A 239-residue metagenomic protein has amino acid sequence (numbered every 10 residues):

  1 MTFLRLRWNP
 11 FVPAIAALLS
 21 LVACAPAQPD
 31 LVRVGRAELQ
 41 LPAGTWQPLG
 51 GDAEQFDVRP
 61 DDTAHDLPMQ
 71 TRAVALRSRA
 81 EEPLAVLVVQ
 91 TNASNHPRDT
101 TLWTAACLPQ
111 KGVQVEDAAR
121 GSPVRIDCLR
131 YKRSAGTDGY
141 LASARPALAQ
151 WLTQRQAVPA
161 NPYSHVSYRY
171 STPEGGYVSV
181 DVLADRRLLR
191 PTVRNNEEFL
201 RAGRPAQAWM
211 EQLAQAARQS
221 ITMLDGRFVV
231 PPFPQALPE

Functional and structural regions predicted by a protein language model:
M1, D52-F56, L188: Short regulatory "switch" loops immediately downstream of catalytic or recognition motifs within protein catalytic
T2-I15: Bacterial N-terminal signal peptides that target proteins for export
R7-P10, P26, P109, R130: Residue-level detector of bioactive/disordered segments in secreted/extracellular proteins and virion assembly
L21-A23: C-terminal motif of bacterial Sec signal peptides marking the signal peptidase cleavage site
A25-A118: N-terminal Sec/ER secretory leader and immediately downstream segment of secreted/extracellular precursors
L84-P234: Mature extracytoplasmic/lumenal regions of exported proteins
L237-E239: Short, solvent-exposed mixed-charge patches
